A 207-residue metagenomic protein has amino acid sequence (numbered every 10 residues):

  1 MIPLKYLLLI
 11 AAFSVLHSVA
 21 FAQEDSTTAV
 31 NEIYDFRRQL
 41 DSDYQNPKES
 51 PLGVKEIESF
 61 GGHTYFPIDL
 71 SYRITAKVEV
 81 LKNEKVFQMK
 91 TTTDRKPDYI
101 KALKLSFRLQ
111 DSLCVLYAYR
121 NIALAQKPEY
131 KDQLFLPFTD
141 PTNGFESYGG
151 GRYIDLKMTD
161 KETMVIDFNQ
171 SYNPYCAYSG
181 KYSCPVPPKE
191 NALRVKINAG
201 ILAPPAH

Functional and structural regions predicted by a protein language model:
M1-T27: Bacterial Sec-dependent N-terminal signal peptides
E24-N83: Start-of-domain marker
T27-V30, N143, Y172-H207: Extended, aromatic/histidine-rich regions of cofactor-dependent oxidoreductases associated with respiratory
P51, K55-G61, Y65, K82-K101 (+3 more regions): Extracellular/lumen-exposed scaffold segments
L70, K101-L103, D132, G150 (+3 more regions): Residues that flank catalytic or metal-binding motifs in active/ligand-binding sites
T75-K77, R108-Q110, Y117-Y119, T139 (+4 more regions): A structural detector for beta-sheet-dominated domains
K82-G149: Mid-length scaffold segments of soluble, non-membrane domains
F135-Y172: Acidic, glycine-rich flexible loop segments
